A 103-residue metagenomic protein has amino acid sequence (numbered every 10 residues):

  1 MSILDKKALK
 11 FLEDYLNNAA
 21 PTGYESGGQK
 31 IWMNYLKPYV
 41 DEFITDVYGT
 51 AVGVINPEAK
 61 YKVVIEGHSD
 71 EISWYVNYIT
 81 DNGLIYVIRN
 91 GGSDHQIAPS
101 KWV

Functional and structural regions predicted by a protein language model:
M1-V103: N-terminal hydrophobic/helix-forming segments and targeting peptides
